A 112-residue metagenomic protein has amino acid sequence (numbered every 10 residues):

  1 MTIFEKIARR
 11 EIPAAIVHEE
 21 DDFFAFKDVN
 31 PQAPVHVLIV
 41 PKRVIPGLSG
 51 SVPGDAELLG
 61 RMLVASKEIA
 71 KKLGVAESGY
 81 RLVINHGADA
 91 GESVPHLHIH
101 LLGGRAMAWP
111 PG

Functional and structural regions predicted by a protein language model:
M1-G112: HIT superfamily nucleotide-processing domains
